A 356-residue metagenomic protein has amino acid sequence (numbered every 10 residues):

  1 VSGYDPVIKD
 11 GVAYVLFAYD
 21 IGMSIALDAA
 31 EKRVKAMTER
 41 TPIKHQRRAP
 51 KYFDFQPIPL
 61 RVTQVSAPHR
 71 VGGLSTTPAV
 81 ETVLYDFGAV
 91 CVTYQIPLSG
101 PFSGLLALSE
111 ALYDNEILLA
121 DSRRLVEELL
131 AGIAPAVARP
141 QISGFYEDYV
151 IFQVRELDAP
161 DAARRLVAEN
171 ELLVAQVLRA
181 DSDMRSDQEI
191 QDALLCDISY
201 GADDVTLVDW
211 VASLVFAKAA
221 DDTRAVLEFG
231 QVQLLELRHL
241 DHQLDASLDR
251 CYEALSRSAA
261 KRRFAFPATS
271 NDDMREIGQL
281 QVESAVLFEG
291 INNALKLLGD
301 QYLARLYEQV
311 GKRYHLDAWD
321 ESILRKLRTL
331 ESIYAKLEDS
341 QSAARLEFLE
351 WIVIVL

Functional and structural regions predicted by a protein language model:
V1-D204: Short Lys/Arg-enriched alpha/beta "domain-start" segment
K9, M23, L27, A219-A225 (+2 more regions): Soluble regions of membrane-associated proteins that transit the secretory/organelle pathway
R33, A107-S109, A168, G230-V232 (+3 more regions): General N-terminal targeting signals
I43-H45, L119-R123, L235-E236, H242-A246 (+1 more regions): Short, surface-exposed, polar/charged, turn-prone segments marking secondary-structure boundaries
V65, G72, W210-S213, A217 (+3 more regions): N-proximal short alpha-helices
L172-T269: Extended, charged amphipathic alpha-helical segments
H239-D241, S247-L356: Membrane-associated alpha-helical segments
